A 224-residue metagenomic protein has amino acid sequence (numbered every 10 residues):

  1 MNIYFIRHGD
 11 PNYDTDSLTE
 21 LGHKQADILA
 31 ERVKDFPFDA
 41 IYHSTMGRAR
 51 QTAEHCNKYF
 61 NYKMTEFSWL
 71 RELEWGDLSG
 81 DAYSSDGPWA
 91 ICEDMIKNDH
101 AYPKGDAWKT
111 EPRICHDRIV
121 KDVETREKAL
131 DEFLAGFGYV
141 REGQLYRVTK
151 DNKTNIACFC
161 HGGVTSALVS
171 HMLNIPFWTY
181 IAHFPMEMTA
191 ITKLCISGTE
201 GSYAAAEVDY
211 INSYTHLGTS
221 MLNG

Functional and structural regions predicted by a protein language model:
N2-F67, R71: Active-site-proximal alpha-helix that buttresses catalytic centers in soluble enzyme cores
N2-I6, Y42, K153-C160, V164: Beta-strand elements within well-structured catalytic alpha/beta cores of enzymes that handle phosphate/sulfate esters
G9, G162, N212-Y214: Active-site metal-binding loops of divalent metal-dependent hydrolases
D27, G47-Q51, E124, K128 (+2 more regions): A structural signal for well-ordered alpha-helical segments within the folded catalytic domains of diverse enzymes
A30-K34, E127-L145: Generic structural signal for well-ordered alpha-helical scaffold segments
F38-W69, C92-A107, C195-G224: Conserved histidine-centered catalytic loops in small-molecule metabolism enzymes
N61-F137: Phosphate-handling substructures
L73-G87, I91, V140, Q144-N155 (+1 more regions): Acidic, low-complexity terminal tails and accessory targeting/binding regions of phosphate-metabolizing enzymes
